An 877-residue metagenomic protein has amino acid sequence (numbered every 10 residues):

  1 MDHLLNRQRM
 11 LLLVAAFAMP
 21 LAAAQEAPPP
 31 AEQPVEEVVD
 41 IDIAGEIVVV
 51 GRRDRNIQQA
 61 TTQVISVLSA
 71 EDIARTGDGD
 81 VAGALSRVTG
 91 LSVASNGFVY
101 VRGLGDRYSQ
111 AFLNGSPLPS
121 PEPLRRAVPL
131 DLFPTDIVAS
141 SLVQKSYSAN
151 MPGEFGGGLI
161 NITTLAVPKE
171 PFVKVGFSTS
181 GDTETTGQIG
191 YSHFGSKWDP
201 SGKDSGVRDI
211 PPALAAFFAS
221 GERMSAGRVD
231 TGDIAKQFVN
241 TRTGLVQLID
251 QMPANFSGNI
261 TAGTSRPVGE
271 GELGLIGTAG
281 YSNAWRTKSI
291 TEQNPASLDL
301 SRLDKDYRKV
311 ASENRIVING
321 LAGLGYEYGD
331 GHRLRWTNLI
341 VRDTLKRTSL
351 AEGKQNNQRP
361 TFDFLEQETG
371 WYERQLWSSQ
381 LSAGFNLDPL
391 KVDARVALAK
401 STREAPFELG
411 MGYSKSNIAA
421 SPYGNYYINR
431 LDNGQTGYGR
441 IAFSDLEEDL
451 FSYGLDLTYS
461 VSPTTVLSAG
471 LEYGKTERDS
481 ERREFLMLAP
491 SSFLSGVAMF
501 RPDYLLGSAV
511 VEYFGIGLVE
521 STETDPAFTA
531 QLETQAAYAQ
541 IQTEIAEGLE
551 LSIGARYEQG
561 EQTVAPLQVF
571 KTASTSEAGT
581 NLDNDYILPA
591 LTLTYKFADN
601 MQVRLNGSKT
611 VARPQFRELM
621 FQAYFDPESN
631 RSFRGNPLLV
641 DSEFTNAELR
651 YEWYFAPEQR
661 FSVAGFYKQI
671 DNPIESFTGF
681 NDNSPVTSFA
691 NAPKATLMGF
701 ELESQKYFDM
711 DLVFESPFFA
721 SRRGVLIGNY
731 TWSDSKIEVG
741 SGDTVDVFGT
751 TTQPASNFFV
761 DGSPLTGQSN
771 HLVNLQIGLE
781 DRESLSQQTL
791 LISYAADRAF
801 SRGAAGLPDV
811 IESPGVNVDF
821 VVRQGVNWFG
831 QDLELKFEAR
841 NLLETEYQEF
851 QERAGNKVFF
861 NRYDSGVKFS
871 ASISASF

Functional and structural regions predicted by a protein language model:
E36-D40, I47-S95, Y100-G103, L113 (+6 more regions): N-terminal plug
S120, L132-S178, L245, E270 (+1 more regions): A beta-strand signature from Gram-negative outer-membrane beta-barrel systems, especially the internal plug domain
A216-S349, R374-L381, P589-T592: Transmembrane beta-barrel wall of Gram-negative outer-membrane proteins
D343, G437-R440, S444, F451-A598: Signature of Gram-negative outer-membrane beta-barrel scaffolds
P389-Y413, S468, D479-E481, Q602-R604 (+4 more regions): Membrane-embedded beta-barrel scaffold of Gram-negative outer-membrane proteins
G434, I441-A442, L446, G454 (+5 more regions): Outer membrane beta-barrel strand-and-loop segments of large Gram-negative receptors, especially TonB-dependent
G439-L446, L455-S460, V466-L467, L591 (+4 more regions): Conserved C-terminal beta-signal and adjacent last beta-strands/turns of outer-membrane beta-barrel proteins
G665-I670, V686-F800: Gram-negative outer-membrane beta-barrel transporters
